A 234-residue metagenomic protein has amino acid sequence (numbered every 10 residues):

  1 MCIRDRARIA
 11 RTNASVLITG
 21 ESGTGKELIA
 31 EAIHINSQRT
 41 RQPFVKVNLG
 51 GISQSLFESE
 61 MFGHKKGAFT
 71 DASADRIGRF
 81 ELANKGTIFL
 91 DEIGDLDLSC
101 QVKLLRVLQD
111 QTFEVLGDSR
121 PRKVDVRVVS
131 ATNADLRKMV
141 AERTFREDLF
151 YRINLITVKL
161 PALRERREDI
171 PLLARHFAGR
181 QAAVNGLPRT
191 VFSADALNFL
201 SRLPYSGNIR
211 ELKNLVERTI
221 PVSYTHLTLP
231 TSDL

Functional and structural regions predicted by a protein language model:
M1-C2, F89, V129: Hydrophobic beta-strand positions within the nucleotide-binding domains of ABC ATPases
R4, A10-R11, S15, S37-Q42 (+4 more regions): Nucleotide-binding/hydrolysis machinery
A7-D71, E81-D97, A162-R167, L215: Conserved post-Walker A coupling segment in P-loop NTPases
S22-T24, T132, T228: Conserved phosphate-coupling serine/threonine residues in phosphotransfer and NTP-handling enzymes
T24, D97, T112, L116 (+1 more regions): A short, flexible helix-to-loop-to-beta junction within the catalytic ATP-binding CA
I29, L56-E60, K65-A68, D75-R79 (+9 more regions): Helical "lid/switch" subdomain of P-loop NTPase nucleotide-binding domains
F69, F80, F113, I170 (+1 more regions): Short clusters of hydrophobic/aromatic residues that line enzyme substrate/ligand-binding pockets
